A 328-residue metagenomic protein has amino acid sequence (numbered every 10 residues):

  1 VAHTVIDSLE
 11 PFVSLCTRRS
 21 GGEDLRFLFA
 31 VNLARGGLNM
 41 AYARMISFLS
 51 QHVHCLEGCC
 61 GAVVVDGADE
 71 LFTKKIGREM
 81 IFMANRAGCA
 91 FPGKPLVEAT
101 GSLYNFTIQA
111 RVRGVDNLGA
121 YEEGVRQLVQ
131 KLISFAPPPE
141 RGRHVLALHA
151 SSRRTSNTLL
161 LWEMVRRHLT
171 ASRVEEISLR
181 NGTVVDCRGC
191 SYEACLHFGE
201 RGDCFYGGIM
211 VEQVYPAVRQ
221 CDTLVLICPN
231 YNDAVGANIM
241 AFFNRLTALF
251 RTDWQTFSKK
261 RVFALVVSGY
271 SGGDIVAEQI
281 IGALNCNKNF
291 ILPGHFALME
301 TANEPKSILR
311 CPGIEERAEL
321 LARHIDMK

Functional and structural regions predicted by a protein language model:
V1-H149, R153, N157-R173, Y215-Q220 (+2 more regions): FMN-binding flavodoxin-like domain, especially the glycine-rich phosphate-binding loop
A34-R35, N181-T183: Short active-site-proximal "capping" loops at secondary-structure junctions
L148, I177-R180: The conserved SAM/SAH-binding core of class I Rossmann-like methyltransferase domains, concentrating on the hydrophobic
L179-G182, N230: Hydrophobic pocket-lining residues within nucleotide cofactor-binding pockets
G182-Y215: Cysteine-cluster motifs in flexible loop/terminal segments that predominantly coordinate metals
